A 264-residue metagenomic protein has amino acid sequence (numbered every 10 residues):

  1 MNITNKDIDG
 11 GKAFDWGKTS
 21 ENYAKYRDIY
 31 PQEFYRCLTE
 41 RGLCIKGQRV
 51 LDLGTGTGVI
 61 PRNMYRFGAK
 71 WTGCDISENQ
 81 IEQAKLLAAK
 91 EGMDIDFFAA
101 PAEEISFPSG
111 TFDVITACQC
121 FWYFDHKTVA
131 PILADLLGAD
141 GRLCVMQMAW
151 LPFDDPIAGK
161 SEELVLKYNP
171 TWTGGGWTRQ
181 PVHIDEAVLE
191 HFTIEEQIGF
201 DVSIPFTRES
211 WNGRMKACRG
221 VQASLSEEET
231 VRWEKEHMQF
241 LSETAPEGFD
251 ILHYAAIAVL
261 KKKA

Functional and structural regions predicted by a protein language model:
M1-I45: Conserved class I S-adenosyl-L-methionine
G47-Q48, G110: Nucleotide donor/acceptor-binding cores
L51, T57-E104: Class I SAM-dependent methyltransferase SAM/SAH-binding core
I105-V114: A short acidic, Gly/Pro-enriched loop at the edge of an enzyme's catalytic core that lines a small-molecule cofactor
D113-K127: A short SAM/SAH-binding and catalytic strip from SAM-dependent methyltransferases
T128-A139: A short glycine-rich, Lys/Arg-flanked "PGG" loop and its adjoining helix->strand segment in the class I
G138-I204: Conserved catalytic/acceptor-binding region of the Class I
V182-H183, A187-A264: Conserved Class I S-adenosyl-L-methionine
